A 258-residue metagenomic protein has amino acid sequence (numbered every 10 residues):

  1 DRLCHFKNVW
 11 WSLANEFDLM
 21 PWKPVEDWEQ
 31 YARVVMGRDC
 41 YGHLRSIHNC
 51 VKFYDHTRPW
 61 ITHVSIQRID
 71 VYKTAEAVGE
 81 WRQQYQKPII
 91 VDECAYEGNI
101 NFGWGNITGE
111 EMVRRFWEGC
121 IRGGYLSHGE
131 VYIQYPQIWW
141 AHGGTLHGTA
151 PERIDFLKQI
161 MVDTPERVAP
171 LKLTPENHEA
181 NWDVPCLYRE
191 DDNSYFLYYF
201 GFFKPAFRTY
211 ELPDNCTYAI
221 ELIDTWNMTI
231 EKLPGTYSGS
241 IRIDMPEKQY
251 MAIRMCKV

Functional and structural regions predicted by a protein language model:
D1-I89: Active-site neighborhood of glycoside hydrolase catalytic domains
L3, G37-D39, W81-Q83, E190 (+3 more regions): A generic structural signal for short, solvent-exposed coil/turn residues that cap or connect secondary-structure
F17, V51, I69, A95-E97 (+2 more regions): Short, solvent-exposed coil/turn elements at secondary-structure transition points
P21-E26, I100-G109, W139-G143: Short, flexible/disordered intra-domain loops and linkers
P24, D70, T108, L146-R153: Residue-level preference for long, well-ordered alpha-helices that form the structural scaffold of enzyme catalytic
R58-P136: Catalytic-core region of carbohydrate-active enzymes that cleave or remodel glycosidic bonds
E97-I100, M112-P234, D244-V258: Aromatic- and carboxylate-lined catalytic core of secreted/periplasmic carbohydrate-active enzymes
G239-I241: Short strand-edge motifs at loop-to-beta-strand transitions and within beta-strands of extracellular beta-rich domains
